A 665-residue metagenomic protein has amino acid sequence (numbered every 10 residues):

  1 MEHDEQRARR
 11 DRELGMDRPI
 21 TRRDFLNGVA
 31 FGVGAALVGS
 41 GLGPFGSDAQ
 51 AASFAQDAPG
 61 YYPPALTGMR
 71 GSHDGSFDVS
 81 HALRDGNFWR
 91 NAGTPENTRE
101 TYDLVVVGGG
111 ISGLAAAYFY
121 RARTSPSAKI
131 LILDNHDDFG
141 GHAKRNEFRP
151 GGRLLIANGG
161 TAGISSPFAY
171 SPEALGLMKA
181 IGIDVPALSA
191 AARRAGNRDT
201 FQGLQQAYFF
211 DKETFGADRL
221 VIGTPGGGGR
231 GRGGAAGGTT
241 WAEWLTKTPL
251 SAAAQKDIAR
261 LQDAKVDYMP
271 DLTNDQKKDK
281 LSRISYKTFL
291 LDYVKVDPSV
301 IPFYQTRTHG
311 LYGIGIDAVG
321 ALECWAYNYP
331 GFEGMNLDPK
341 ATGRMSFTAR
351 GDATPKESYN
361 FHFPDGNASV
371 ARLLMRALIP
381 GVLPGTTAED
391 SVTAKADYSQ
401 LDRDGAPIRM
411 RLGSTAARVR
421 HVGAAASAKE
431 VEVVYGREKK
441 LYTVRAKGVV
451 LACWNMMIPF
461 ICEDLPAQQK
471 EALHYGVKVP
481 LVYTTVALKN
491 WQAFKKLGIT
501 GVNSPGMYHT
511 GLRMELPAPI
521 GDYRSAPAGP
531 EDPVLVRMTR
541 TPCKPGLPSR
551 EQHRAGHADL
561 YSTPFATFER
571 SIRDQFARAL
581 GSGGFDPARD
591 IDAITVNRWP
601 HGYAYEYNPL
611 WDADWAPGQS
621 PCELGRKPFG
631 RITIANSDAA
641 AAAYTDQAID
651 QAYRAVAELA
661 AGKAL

Functional and structural regions predicted by a protein language model:
M1-I20, S47-Q50: N-terminal secretory signal peptides
D17-R18, D24-D48: N-terminal export signals
Q56-G93, E147, K212-T214, D218 (+2 more regions): Conserved flavin/dinucleotide-binding core of flavoenzymes
R70, D74-D78, R84, W89-D279: N-terminal glycine-rich phosphate/pyrophosphate-binding loop and immediately adjacent elements
D103-Y118, L133-H136, A416, G448-N455 (+4 more regions): Conserved beta-strand->loop/alpha-helix structural units within folded catalytic cores of enzymes with alpha/beta
K256-S414, A425: Active-site/ligand-binding neighborhood in enzyme catalytic cores
L412-L547: Mid-domain catalytic core of redox enzymes that form a hydrophobic substrate pocket/lid adjacent to a catalytic redox
